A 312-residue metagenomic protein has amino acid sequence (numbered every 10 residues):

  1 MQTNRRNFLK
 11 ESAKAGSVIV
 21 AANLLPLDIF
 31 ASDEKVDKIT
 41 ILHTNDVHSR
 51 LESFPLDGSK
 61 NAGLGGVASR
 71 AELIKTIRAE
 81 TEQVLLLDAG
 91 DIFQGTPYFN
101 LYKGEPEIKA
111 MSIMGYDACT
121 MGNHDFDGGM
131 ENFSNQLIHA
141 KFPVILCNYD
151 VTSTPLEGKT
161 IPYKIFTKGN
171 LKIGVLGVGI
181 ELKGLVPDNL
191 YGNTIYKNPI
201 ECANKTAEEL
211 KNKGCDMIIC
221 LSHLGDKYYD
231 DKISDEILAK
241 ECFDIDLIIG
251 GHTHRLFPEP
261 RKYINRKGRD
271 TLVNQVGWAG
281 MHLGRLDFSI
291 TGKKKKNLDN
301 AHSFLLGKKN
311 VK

Functional and structural regions predicted by a protein language model:
T3-K308: Acidic, metal/ion-coordinating pockets
K312: Hard-cation-handling environments
